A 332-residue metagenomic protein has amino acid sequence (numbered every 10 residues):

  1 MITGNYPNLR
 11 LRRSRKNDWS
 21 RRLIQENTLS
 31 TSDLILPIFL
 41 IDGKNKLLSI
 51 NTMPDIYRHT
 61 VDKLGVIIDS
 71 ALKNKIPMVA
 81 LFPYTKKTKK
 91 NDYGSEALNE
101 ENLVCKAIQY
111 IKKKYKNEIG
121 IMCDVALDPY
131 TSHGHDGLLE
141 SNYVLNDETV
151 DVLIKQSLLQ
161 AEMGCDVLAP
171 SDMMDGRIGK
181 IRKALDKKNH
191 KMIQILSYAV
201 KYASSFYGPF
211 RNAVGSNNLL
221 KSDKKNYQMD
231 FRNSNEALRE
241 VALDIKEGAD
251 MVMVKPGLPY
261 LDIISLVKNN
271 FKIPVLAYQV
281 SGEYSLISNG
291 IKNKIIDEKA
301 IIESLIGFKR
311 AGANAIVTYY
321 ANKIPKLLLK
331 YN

Functional and structural regions predicted by a protein language model:
I2-Y6, N17, L29-I35, I41-N332: Alpha/beta enzyme core
R12-S20: Acidic, Ser/Thr/Pro-rich intrinsically disordered transcriptional activation regions
